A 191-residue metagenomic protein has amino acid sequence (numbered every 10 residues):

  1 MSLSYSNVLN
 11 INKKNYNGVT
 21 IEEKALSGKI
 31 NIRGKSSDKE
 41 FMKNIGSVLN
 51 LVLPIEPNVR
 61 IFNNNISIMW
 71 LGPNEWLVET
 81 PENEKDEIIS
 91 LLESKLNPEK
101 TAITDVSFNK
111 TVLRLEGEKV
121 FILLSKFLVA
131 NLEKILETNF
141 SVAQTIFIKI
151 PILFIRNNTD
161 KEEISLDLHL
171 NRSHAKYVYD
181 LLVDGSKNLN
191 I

Functional and structural regions predicted by a protein language model:
M1-I191: Basic, glycine/lysine-rich polyanion-binding surfaces/domains
